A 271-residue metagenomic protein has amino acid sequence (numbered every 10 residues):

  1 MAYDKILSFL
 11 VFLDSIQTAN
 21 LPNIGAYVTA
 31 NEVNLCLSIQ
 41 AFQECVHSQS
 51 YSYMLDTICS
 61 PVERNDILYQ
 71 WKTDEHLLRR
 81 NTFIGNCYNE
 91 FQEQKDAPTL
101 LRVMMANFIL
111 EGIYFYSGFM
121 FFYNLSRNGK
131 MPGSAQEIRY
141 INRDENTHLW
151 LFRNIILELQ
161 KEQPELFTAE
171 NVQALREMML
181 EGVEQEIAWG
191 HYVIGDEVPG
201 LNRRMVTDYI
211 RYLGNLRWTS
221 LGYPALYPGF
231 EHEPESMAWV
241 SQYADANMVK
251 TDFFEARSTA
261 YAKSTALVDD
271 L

Functional and structural regions predicted by a protein language model:
M1-L271: Non-heme di-metal
